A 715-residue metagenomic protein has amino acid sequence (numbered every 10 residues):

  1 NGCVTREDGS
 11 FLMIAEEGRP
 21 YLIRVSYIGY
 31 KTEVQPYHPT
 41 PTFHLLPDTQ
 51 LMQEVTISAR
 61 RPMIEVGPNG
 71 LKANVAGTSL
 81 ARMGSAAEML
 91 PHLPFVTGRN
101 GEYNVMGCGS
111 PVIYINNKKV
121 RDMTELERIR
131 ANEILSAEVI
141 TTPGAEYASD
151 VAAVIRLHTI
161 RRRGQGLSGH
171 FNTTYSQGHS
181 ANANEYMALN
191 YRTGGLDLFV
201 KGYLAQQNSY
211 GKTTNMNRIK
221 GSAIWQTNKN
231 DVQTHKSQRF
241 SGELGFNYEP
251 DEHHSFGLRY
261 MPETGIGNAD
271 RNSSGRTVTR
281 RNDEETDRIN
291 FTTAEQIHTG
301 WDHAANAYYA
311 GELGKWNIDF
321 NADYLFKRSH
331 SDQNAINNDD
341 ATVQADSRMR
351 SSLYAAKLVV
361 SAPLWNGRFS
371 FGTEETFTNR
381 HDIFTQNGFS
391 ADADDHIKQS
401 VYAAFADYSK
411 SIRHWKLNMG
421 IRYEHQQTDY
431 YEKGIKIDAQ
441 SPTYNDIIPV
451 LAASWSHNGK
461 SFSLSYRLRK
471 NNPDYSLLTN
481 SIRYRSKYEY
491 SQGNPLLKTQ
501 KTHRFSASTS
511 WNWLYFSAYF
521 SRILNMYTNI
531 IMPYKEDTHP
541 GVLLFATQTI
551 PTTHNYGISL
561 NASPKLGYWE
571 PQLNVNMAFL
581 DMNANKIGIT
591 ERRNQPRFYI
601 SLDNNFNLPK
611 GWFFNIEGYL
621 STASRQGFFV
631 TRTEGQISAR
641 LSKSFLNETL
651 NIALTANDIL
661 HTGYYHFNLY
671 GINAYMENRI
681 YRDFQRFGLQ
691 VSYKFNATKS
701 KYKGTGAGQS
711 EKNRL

Functional and structural regions predicted by a protein language model:
N1-S10: Short, acidic Ser/Thr/Gly-rich low-complexity loop/linker segments typical of extracellular and cell-surface proteins
I14, H92, K118-G144: Short acidic/polar hinge/loop motifs at secondary-structure boundaries that mediate gating or recognition
R24-Y30, T40-S79, R99-N100, C108 (+1 more regions): Short, acidic, small-residue-rich periplasmic hinge/interaction motif at the N-terminus of Gram-negative outer-membrane
T40-L46, A86-M89, M123-T124, E138-V139 (+2 more regions): N-terminal periplasmic accessory domains that precede and gate Gram-negative outer-membrane beta-barrel machines
R239-G267, I289-K433, W455-S461, L514-S517 (+1 more regions): Face-selective signature of the C-terminal outer-membrane beta-barrel domain
Q296, H396-Q399, A439-P442, K470-L524 (+2 more regions): Outer-membrane beta-barrel signature, preferentially recognizing the C-terminal barrel domain of Gram-negative
R328, H381, H425-E432, W455-R504 (+2 more regions): Surface-exposed extracellular loop regions of Gram-negative outer-membrane beta-barrel proteins, predominantly
L353-K357, V401-A403, Q492, K498 (+4 more regions): Outer membrane beta-barrel strand-and-loop segments of large Gram-negative receptors, especially TonB-dependent
